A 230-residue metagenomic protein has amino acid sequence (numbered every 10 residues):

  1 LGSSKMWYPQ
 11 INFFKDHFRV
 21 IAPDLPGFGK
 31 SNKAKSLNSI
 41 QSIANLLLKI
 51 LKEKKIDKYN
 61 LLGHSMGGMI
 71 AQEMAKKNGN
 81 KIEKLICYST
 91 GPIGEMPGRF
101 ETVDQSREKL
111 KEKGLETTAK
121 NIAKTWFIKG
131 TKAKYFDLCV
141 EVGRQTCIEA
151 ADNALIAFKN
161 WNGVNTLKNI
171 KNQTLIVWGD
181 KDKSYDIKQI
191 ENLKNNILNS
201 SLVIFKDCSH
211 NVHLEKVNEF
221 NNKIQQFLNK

Functional and structural regions predicted by a protein language model:
L1-K33: Conserved HGGG/HGGXW glycine-rich cap/lid loop of the alpha/beta-hydrolase fold
Q41-Y59: Conserved acidic catalytic loop of the alpha/beta-hydrolase fold
G63-G67, A71: Gly/Ala-rich beta-loop-alpha elbow adjacent to hydrolase catalytic centers
Q72-K77, I82-E112, T117: Flexible "cap/lid" loop of the alpha/beta hydrolase fold
E95-E101, E112-N169: Conserved alpha/beta-hydrolase catalytic His-Asp/Glu region
I170, I176-W178, D182: Short beta-strand/loop motif that positions the catalytic acidic residue of the alpha/beta-hydrolase fold
K183-Q189: Conserved alpha/beta-hydrolase "acid-adjacent" motif
C208-N221: Catalytic histidine-centered segment of alpha/beta-hydrolase-like enzymes
